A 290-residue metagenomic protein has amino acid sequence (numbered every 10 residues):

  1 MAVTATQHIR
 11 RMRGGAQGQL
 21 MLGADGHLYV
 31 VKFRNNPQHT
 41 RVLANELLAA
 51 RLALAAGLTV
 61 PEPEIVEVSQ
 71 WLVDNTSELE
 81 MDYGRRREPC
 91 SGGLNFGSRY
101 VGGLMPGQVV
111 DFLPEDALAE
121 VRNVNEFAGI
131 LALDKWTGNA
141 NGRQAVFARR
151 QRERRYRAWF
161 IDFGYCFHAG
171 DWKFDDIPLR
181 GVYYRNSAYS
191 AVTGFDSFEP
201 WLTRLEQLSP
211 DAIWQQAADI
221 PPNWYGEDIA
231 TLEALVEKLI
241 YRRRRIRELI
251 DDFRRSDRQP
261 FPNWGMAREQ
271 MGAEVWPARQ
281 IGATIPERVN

Functional and structural regions predicted by a protein language model:
M1-D111, L133-A140, Y156, F163-D171 (+1 more regions): Conserved ATP-binding subdomain of kinase catalytic cores across diverse folds
M12-G14, L113-F127, A191-P200: A short, terminal or domain-edge coil/loop segment
A24-G26, E115, P210-D211: Short, flexible segments with low predicted structural confidence
R34, A56, R150-N290: C-terminal catalytic region of ATP-dependent kinase domains
V42, R122-E126, D228: Aromatic-acidic/polar surface patches that form glycan- and anion
Y83-R87, A119, A148: Catalytic micro-motifs at enzyme active sites that drive phosphoryl/nucleotidyl and oxygen chemistry
V109-K135, R150-E153, S256: An alpha-helical support segment within catalytic cores of ATP-dependent transferases
A140-R149: A short glycine-rich, hydrophobically flanked beta-strand micro-motif that places a catalytic Asp/Glu for divalent metal
